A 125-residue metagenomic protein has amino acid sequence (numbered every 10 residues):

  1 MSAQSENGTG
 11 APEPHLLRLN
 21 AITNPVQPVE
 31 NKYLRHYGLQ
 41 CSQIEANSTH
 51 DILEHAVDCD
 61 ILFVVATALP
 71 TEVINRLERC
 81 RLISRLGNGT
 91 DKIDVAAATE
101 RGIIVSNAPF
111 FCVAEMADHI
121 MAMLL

Functional and structural regions predicted by a protein language model:
M1-C59: N-terminal glycine-/charge-rich "phosphate-binding" loop or analogous flexible N-terminal tail
C59-L125: Phosphate/diphosphate ligand-binding glycine-rich loop within oxidoreductases
